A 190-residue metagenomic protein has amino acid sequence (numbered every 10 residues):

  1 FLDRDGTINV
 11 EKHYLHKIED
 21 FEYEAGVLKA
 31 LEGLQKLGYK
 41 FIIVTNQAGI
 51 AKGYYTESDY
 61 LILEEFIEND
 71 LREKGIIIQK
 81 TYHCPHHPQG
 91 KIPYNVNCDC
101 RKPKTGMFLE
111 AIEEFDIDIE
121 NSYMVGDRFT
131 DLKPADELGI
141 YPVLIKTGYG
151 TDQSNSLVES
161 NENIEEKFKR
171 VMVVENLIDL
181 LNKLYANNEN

Functional and structural regions predicted by a protein language model:
F1-D3, V44, V125, V174: Generic enzyme active-site microenvironment
F1-I42, E73: Active-site neighborhood of HAD-like aspartate-dependent phosphohydrolases
T7, T45, T147: Ser/Thr-centric signal marking residues that sit in or immediately flank functional binding/regulatory motifs
E11, G53, K183: Residues that scaffold the ATP/ADP-binding catalytic core of kinase and kinase-like folds
E11-K12, I43-A48, G126: Short beta-strands and strand-loop turn motifs
Y14-E22, T56-S58, Y94-C98: Short glycine-enriched, charge-decorated loop/helix-capping segments at active-site entrances that position
V27, L31-I67, I76-H87, A135: Substrate-recognition element of Asp-dependent hydrolases with the DxDx(T/V) motif
S58, E65-K80, P88-M124, R128-N190: Asp-based, Mg2+/Mn2+-dependent phosphohydrolase catalytic module
